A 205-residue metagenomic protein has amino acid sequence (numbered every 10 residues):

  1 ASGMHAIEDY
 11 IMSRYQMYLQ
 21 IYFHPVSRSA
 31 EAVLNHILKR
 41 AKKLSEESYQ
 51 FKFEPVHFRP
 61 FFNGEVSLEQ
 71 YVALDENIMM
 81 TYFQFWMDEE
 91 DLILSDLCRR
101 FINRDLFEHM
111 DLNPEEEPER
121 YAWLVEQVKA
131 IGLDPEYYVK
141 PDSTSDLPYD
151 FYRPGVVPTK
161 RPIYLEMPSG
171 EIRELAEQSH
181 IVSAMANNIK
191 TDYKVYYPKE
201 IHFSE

Functional and structural regions predicted by a protein language model:
A1-E205: Histidine-centered, transition-metal-coordinating active-site segments
